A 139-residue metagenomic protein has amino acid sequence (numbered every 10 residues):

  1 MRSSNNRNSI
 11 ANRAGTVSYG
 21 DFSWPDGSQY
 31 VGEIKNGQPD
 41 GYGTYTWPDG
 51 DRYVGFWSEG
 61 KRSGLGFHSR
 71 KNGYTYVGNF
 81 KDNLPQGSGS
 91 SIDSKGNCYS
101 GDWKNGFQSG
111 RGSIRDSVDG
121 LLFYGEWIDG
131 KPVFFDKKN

Functional and structural regions predicted by a protein language model:
M1-N139: Intrinsically disordered, low-complexity repeat tracts enriched in Gly/Pro/Ser/Thr and acidic residues, frequently
